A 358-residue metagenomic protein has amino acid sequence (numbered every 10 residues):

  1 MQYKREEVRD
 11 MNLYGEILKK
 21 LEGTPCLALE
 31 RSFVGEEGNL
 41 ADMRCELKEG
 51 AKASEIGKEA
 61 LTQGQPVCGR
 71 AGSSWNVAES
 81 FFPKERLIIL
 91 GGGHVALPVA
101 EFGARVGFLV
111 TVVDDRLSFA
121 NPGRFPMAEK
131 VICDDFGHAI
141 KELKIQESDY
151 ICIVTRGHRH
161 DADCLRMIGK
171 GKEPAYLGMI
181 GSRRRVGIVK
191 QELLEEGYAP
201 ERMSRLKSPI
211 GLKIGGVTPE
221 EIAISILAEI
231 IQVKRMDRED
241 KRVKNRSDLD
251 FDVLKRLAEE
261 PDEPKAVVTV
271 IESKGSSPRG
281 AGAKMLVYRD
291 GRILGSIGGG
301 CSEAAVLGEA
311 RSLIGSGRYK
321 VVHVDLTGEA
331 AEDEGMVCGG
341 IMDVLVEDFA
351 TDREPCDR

Functional and structural regions predicted by a protein language model:
M1-D115, P122-F125, D149, E192-L193 (+2 more regions): Segments forming oxygen-rich coordination pockets for charged ligands
A96-V99, R159-C164, R185-G187, R279: Short glycine/serine/threonine-rich phosphate/pyrophosphate-binding segments that cradle anionic phosphate groups
V113, Y150-H158, R166-E192: ADP-ribose/adenylate-binding Rossmann-like module
S118-N121, S182-G187, A304: Short gly/pro/ser/thr-enriched loop/turn and capping motifs at secondary-structure boundaries
P126-A128, E173: Short, structured coil segments at secondary-structure junctions
E129-D135: Conserved SAM-binding strand-loop segment of SAM-dependent methyltransferases
G137-E147: Short amphipathic alpha-helix with an adjacent loop that forms part of the alpha/beta core around
I180-D252: Adenosine-phosphate binding glycine-rich loop
